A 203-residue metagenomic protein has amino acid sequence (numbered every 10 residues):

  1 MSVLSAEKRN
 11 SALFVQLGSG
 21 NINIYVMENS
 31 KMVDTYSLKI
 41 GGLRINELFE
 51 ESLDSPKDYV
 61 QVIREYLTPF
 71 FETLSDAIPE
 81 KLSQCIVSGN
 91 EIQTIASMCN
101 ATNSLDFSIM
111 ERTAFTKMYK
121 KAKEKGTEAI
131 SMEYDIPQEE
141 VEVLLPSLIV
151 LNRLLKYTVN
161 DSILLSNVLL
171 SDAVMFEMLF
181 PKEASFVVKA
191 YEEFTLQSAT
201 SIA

Functional and structural regions predicted by a protein language model:
M1-S11, V26-E28, D34-A203: Helical "lid/coupling" subdomains associated with nucleotide-phosphate turnover
F14-Q16: Replace "in large, NTP-powered and nucleic-acid-processing enzymes" with "in large, NTP-powered factors and other
G18-N21: Active-site-adjacent helix-turn-beta-strand microarchitecture at beta-sheet edges that either contains or buttresses
